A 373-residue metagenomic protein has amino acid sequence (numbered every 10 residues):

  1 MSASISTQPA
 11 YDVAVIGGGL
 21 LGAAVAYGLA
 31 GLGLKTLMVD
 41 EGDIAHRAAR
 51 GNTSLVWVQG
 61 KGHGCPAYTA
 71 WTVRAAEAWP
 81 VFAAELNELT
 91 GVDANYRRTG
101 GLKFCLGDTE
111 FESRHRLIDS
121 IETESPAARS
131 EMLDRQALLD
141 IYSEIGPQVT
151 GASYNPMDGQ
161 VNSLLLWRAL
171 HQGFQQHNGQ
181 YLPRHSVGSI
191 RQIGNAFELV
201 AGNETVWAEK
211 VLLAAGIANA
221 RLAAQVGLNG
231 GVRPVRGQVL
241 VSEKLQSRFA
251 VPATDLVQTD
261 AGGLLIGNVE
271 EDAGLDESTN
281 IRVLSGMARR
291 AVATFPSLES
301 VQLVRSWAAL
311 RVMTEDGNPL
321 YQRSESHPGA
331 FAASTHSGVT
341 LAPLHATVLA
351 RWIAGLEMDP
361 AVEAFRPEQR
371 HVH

Functional and structural regions predicted by a protein language model:
V13-L37: N-terminal Rossmann-like FAD-binding beta1-loop-alpha1 element of flavoenzymes
G31-R50: Glycine-rich FAD pyrophosphate-binding loop
H46, E204-F249: Central helical "cap/lid" subdomain
S54-A137, I141, R290-V292: Dinucleotide-binding Rossmann-like beta1-alpha1 core, especially the glycine-rich loop that anchors the ADP
V92-C105, R129-H177, V269-A273, P328-T335: Helix-loop-beta segment of a Rossmann-like dinucleotide-binding subdomain
S153-G202, V206-E209: Helical element adjacent to the flavin cofactor pocket in flavoenzyme catalytic cores
L245-P328: Active-site lid/adjacent beta-loop-alpha segment flanking the redox-cofactor pocket in flavoenzymes
S297, V301-H373: C-terminal catalytic lobe of FAD-dependent flavoproteins
